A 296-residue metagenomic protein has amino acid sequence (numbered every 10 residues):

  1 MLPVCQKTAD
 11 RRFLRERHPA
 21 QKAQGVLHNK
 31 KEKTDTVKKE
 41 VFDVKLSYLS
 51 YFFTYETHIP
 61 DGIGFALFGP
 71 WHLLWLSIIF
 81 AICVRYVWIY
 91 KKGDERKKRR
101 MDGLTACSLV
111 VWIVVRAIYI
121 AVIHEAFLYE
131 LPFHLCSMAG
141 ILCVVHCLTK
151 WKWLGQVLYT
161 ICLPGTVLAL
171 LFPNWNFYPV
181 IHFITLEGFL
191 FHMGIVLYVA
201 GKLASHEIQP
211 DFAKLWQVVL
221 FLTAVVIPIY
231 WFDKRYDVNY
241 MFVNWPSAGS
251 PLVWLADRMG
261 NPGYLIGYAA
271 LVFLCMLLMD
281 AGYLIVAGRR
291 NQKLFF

Functional and structural regions predicted by a protein language model:
L2-V4, T8-R17: N-terminal amphipathic/hydrophobic targeting modules at extreme N-termini, encompassing cleavable Sec/SRP-type signal
I59-S77, V218-L220, Y236-M276: Membrane-interface transmembrane-helix boundary segments in multi-pass integral membrane proteins
H72-L73, E125-C136, Y159: Structural signature of hydrophobic alpha-helical transmembrane segments
V84-R85, C143, G194-D211: Alpha-helical transmembrane segments in multipass membrane proteins, preferentially the mid-helix core
I89-M101, L148-G155, S205-L215: Membrane-interface helix-boundary motifs at transmembrane edges
S108-I118, C162-N174, L222-W231: Aromatic-anchored segments of alpha-helical transmembrane domains
I120-Y129, T149-W153, N174-T185: Membrane-interface helix caps and helix-loop-helix hairpins in membrane proteins
L131-L135, L186-L197: Membrane-interface loop-to-helix entry segments
